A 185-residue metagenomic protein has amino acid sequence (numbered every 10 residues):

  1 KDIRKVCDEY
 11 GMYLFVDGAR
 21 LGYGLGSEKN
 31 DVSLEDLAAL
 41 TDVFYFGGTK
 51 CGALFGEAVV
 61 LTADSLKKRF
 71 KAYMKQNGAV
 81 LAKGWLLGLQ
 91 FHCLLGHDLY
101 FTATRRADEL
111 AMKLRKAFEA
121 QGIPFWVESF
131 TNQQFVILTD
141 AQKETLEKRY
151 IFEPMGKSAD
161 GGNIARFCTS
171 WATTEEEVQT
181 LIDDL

Functional and structural regions predicted by a protein language model:
K1-S27: Catalytic PLP-binding core of fold-type I/II PLP enzymes
L14-G18, F44-G47, V127, P154: General beta-strand structural signal in soluble alpha/beta enzymes
R20-G22, K50, W171-T173: Active-site-proximal loop/turn and secondary-structure-junction residues that shape catalytic pockets, frequently
L21-E28, N77-L81, F135: Short, small-residue-enriched loops and turns at beta-alpha junctions that line or gate enzyme active sites
L25-L34, E144: Distinct, well-ordered alpha-helical segments
D31-T131: Active-site C-terminal subdomain of aminotransferase-like
M112-L185: Conserved C-terminal alpha-helix-loop-beta "cap" of PLP-dependent enzymes that closes/shapes the active-site mouth
